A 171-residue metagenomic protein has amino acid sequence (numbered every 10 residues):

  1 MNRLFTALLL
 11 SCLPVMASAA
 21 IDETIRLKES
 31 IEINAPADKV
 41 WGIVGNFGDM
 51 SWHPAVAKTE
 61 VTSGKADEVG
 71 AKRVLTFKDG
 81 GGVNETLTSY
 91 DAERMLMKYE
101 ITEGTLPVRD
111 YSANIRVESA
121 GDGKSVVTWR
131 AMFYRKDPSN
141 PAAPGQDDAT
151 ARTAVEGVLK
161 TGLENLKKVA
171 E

Functional and structural regions predicted by a protein language model:
M1-L4: Positively charged n-region of N-terminal signal peptides that target proteins for export
A7-V15: Bacterial N-terminal signal peptides
A17-K65: Hydrophobic ligand-binding cavity/cleft-lining segments
E29-I31, V83-S89, S112-S119, A131: Hydrophobic/aromatic beta-strand elements that line small-molecule binding cavities or substrate pockets in beta-rich
E32, E60-P107, V126, T161-E171: Glycine-rich portal/gate segments that line the openings of hydrophobic small-molecule binding cavities
A37, W41-F47, H53-V56, G70 (+6 more regions): Extracytoplasmic/secreted envelope proteins and their assembly/folding machinery, especially bacterial periplasmic
T102-G157: Beta-strand/loop substructures that line and gate deep hydrophobic ligand-binding cavities in soluble
